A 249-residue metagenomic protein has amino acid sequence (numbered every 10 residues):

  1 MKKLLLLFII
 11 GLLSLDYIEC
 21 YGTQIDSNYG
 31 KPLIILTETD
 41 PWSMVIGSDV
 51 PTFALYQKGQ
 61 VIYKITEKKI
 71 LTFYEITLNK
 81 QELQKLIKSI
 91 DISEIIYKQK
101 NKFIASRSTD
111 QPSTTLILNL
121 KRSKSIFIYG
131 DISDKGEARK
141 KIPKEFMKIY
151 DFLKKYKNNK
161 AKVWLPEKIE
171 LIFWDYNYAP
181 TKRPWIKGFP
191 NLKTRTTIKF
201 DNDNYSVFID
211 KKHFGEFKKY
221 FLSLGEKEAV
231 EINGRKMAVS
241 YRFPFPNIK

Functional and structural regions predicted by a protein language model:
L4-L13: Sec-dependent N-terminal signal peptides
L12-C20: C-terminal segment of classical bacterial N-terminal signal peptides
C20-S43, Y97-K249: Short, well-ordered, aromatic-rich surface patches in folded extracellular/luminal domains
S48-T66: Short, flexible N-terminal segments of the mature chain
P51-F53, Y74-I76, S123-I128: Short beta-strand segments
I62-K98, G215: A short-motif feature that recognizes glycine-rich, charge-decorated loops that bind or process nucleotide phosphates
